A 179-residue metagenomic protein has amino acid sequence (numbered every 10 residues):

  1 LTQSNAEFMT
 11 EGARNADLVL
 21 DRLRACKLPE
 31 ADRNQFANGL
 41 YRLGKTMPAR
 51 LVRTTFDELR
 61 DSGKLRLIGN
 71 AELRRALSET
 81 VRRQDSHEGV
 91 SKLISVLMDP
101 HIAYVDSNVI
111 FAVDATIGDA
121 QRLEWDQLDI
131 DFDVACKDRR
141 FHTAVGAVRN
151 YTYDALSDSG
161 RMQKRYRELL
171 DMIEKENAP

Functional and structural regions predicted by a protein language model:
L1-L20: Amphipathic, membrane-active segments
T2, C26, Y166: Functionally constrained cores in energy, signaling, and assembly domains
L18, A25-L28: Conserved non-transmembrane functional hotspots
L20-L23, F36: Membrane-proximal, non-transmembrane interface segments of integral membrane proteins
P29-N34: Generic N-terminal leader/targeting and pre-domain segments
F36-P179: Soluble extracytoplasmic domains of inner/organellar membrane proteins
